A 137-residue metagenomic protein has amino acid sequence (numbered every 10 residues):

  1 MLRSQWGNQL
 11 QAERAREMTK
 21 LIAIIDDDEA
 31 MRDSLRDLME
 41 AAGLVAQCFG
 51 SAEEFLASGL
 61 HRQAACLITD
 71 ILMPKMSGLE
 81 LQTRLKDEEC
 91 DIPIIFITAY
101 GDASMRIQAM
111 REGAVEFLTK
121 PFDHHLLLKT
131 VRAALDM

Functional and structural regions predicted by a protein language model:
E29-Q47, A134: Two-component/phosphorelay signaling modules centered on CheY-like receiver
C48-C66: Acidic, metal-coordinating helix/loop segments flanking the phosphotransfer/catalytic sites of two-component signaling
G50-S51, S77-E80: Acidic catalytic/metal-coordinating carboxylates
T69-D70: Active-site T/S-Asp motif of two-component receiver
M73: Receiver (REC) domain active-site loop signature in two-component systems and cognate sites in sensor histidine kinases
E80, G101-E116: Alpha4 helix (beta4-alpha4-beta5 surface) of REC/receiver domains from two-component response regulators
S104, F122-R132: C-terminal output helix
